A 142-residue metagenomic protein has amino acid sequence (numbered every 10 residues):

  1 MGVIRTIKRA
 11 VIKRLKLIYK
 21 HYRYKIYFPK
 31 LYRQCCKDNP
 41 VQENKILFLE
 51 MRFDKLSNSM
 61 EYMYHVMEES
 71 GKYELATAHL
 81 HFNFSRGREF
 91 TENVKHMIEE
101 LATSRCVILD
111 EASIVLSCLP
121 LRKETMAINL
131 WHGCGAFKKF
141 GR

Functional and structural regions predicted by a protein language model:
M1-N44: Membrane-proximal basic amphipathic "stem/tether" segments
K45-R142: Active-site and donor-binding regions of nucleotide-sugar-utilizing enzymes
